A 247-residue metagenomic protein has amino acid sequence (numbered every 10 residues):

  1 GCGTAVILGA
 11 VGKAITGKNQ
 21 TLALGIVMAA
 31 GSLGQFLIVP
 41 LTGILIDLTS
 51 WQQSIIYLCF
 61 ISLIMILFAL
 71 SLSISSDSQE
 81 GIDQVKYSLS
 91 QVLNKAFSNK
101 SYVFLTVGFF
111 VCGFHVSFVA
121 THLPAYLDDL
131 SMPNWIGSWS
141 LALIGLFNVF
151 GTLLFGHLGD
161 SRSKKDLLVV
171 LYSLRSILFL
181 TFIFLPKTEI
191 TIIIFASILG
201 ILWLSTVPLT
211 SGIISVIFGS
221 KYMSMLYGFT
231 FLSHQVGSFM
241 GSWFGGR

Functional and structural regions predicted by a protein language model:
G1-A29, G219: Cytoplasmic helix-loop-helix junction between adjacent transmembrane helices in 12-TM secondary transporters
I7, L41, H115-L127, T210 (+2 more regions): Hydrophobic/aromatic end-of-helix segments at the C-terminal termini of transmembrane alpha-helices
I26, Q35, L204, I217-R247: A late C-terminal transmembrane helix in Major Facilitator Superfamily
V27-D77: Helix-loop-helix hairpin linking two adjacent transmembrane segments in secondary transporters
L41-T49, L127-D128, L158-G159, F244-R247: Interfacial helix-cap and linker-helix signal at transmembrane-aqueous boundaries of multi-pass secondary transporters
S73-Q91: Flexible cytoplasmic inter-helical loops of multi-pass small-molecule transporters
N99-F155: Extracytoplasmic gate region of multi-pass secondary transporters
I144-F147, G159-I213: C-terminal transmembrane helical hairpin of 12-TM major facilitator-type secondary transporters
